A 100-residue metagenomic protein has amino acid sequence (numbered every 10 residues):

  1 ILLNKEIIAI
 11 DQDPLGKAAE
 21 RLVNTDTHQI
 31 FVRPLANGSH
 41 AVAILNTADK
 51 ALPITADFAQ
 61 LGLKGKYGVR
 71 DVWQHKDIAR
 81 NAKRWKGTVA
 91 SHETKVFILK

Functional and structural regions predicted by a protein language model:
I1-L2, I54-A59, N81-W85: Composition- and surface-driven signal marking solvent-exposed, interaction-prone regions in large proteins
I1-V23: Catalytic cores of secreted or luminal carbohydrate-active enzymes
D11, D57-A59, K64, T88-A90 (+1 more regions): A structural detector for beta-sheet-dominated domains
V23-L63: Carbohydrate-binding surface patches
H28-F31, W73-Q74, W85: Tryptophan-centric aromatic hotspots in well-structured domains and transmembrane helices
V42-I44, V69, H92: Hydrophobic, well-ordered secondary-structure elements that form the walls of internal hydrophobic environments
A59-H75: Solvent-exposed beta-hairpin/edge-strand motifs
A79-K100: C-terminal beta-strand-rich structural cap/linker in extracellular carbohydrate-active enzymes
